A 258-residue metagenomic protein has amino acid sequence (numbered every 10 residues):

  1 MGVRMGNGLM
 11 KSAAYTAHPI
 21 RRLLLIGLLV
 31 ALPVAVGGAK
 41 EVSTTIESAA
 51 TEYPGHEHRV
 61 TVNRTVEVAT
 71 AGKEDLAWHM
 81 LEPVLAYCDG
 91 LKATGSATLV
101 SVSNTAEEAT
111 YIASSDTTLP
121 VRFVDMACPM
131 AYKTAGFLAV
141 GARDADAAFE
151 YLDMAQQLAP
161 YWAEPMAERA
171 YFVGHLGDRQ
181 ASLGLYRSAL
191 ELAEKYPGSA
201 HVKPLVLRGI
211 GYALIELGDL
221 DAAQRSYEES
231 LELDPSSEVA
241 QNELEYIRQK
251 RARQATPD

Functional and structural regions predicted by a protein language model:
E57, V121-V124, C128, W162 (+1 more regions): Residues that mark the junctions of alpha-helical repeat units in TPR/alpha-solenoid scaffolds
A86, Q156-Q157, L190-E191, G198 (+1 more regions): Conserved structural position within tetratricopeptide repeats
